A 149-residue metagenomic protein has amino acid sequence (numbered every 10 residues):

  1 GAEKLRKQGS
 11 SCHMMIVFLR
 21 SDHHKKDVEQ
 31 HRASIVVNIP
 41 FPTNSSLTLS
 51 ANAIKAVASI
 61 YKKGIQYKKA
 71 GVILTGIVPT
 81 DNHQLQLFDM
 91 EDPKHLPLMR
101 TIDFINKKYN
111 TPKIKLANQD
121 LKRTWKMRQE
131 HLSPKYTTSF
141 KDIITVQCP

Functional and structural regions predicted by a protein language model:
G1-P149: Basic, low-complexity intrinsically disordered segments
